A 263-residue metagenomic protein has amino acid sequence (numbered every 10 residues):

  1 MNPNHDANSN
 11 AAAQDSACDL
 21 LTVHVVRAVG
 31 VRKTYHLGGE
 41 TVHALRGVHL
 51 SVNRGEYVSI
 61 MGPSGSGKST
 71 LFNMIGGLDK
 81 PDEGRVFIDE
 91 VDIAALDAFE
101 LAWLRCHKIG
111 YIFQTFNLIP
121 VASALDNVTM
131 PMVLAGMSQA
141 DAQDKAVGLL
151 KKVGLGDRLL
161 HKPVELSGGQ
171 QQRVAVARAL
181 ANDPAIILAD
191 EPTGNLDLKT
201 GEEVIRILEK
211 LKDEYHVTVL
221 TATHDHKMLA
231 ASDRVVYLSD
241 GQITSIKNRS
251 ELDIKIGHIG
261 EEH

Functional and structural regions predicted by a protein language model:
M1-T34, S245-H263: ABC-family P-loop ATPase nucleotide-binding domain
L21-L238: ABC family nucleotide-binding domain
E100, Q242, S250: Residue-level detector of flexible, active-site-proximal loop/helix-junction positions within diverse enzyme catalytic
V235-K247: H-loop (His-switch) and adjacent beta-strand-loop-beta switch element of ABC-type ATPase nucleotide-binding domains
